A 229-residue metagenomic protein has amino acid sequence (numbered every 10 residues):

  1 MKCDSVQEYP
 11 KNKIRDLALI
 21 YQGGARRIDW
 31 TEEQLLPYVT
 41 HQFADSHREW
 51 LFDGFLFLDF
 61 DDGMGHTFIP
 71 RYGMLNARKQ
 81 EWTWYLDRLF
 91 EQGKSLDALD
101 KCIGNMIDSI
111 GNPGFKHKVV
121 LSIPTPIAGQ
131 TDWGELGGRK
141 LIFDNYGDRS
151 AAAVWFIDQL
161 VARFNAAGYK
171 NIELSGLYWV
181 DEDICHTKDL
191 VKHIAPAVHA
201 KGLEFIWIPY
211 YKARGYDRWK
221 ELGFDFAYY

Functional and structural regions predicted by a protein language model:
M1-Y229: Glycan-processing catalytic domains of CAZymes
